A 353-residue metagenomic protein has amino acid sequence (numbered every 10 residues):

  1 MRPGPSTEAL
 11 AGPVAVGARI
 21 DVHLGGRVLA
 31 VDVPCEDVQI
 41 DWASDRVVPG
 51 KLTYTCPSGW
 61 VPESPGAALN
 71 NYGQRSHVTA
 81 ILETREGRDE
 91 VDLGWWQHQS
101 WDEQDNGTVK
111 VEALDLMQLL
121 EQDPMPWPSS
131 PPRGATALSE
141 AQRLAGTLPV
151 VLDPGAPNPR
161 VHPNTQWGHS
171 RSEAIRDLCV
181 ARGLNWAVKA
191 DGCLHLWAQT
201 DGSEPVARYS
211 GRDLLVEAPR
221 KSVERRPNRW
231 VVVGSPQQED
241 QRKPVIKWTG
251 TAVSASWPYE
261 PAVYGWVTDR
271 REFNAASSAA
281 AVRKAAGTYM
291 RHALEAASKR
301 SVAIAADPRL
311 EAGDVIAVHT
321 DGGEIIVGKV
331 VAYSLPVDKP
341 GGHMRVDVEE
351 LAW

Functional and structural regions predicted by a protein language model:
M1-A68: A generic N-terminal leader/anchor concept
M1-L29, R176, A198-P340, A352: Acidic, small/polar-enriched beta strand-loop surface segments
R2-P3, E8, P62-P149, E350-W353: Surface-exposed cap/loop segments at beta↔alpha junctions
E8, S100, D105-L120, P154-P227: Short beta-strand-centered interaction patches in the first periplasmic/extracellular domains of large envelope
V33-P34, E83-A113, A317-H343: Short beta-strand and beta-hairpin "edge-sheet" elements
D41-P62, G107-Q118, V232, A296-I304 (+2 more regions): Oligomerization/assembly interface segments of phage tail-like spikes and tubes
V47-P49, L93, N106-T108, D191 (+3 more regions): Extracytoplasmic
L52-Y54, A113, P126-L152, T165-A190 (+3 more regions): Amphipathic, non-transmembrane alpha-helical segments in extracytoplasmic/periplasmic proteins
